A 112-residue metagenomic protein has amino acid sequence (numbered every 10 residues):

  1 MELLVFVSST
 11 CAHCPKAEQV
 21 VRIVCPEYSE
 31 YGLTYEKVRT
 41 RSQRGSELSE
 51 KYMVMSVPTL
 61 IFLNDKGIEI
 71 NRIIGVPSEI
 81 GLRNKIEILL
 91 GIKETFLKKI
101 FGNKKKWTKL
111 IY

Functional and structural regions predicted by a protein language model:
M1, P15-K16, R22-I23, E50-S56 (+2 more regions): Non-globular targeting/processing and membrane-anchoring segments
L3-L4, L60: Hydrophobic beta-strand anchors of alpha/beta hydrolase catalytic cores
F6, E30-G45: Thiol-based oxidoreductase modules, predominantly thioredoxin-like and allied folds used for disulfide exchange
F6-V20: Conserved redox-active cysteine motifs that mediate thiol-disulfide chemistry, especially di-cysteine Cys-X(1-2)-Cys
S8, R39, I73, P77: Conserved residues at beta->alpha junctions
I23-Y31: Short helix-loop-beta junction
G45-E47, I61, I80: A broad, structure-centric signal for solvent-exposed, well-ordered loop/edge residues that line or flank functional
